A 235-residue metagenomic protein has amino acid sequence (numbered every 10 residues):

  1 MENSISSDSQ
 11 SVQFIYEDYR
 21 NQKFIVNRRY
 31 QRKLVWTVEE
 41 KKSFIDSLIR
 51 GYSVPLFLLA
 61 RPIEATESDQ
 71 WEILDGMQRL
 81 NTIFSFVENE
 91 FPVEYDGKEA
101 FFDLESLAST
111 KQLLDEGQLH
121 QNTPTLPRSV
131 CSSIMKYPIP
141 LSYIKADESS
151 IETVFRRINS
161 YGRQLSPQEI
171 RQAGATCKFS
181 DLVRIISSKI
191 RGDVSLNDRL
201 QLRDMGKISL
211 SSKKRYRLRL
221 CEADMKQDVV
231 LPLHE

Functional and structural regions predicted by a protein language model:
E2-F14, N27-V38, K42-E235: Basic- and aromatic-enriched surface patches that contact anionic nucleotides/nucleic acids
E17: C-terminal active-site-capping segments
N21: C-terminal active-site subregion of NodB/CE4 polysaccharide deacetylases
F24: Gly-rich Lys/Arg/Thr-decorated short loops/hinges at beta-loop-alpha junctions or inter-strand turns that position
